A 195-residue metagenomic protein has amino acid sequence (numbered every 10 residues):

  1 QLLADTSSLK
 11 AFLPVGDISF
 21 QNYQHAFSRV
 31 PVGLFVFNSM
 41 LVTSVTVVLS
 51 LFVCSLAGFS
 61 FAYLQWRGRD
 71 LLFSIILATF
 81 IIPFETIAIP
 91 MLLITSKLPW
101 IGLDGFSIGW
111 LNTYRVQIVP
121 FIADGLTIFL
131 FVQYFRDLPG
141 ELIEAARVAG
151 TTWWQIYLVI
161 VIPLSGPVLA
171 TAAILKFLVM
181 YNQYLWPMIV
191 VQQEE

Functional and structural regions predicted by a protein language model:
Q1-E195: A structural signal for multi-pass alpha-helical bundles of membrane permease subunits that mediate small-molecule
